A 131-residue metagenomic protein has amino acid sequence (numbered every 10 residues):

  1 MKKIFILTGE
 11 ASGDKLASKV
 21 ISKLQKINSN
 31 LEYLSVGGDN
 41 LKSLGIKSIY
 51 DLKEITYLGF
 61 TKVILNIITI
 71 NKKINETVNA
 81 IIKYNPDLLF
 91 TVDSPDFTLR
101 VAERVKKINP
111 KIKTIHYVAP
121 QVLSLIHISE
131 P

Functional and structural regions predicted by a protein language model:
K3-S129: Active-site and donor-binding regions of nucleotide-sugar-utilizing enzymes
